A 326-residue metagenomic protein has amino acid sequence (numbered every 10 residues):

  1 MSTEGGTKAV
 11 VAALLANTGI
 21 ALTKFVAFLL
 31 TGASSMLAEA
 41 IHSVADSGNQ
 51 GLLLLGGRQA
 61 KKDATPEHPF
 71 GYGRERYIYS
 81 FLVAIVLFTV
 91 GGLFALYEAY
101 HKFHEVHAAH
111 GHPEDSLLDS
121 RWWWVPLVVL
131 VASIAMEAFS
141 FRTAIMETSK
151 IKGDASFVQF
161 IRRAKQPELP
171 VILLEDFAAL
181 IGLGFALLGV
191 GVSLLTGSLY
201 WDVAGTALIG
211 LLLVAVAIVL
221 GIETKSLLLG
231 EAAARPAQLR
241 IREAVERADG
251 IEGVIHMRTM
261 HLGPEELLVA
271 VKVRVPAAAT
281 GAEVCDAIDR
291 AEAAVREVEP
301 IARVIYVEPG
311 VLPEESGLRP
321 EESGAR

Functional and structural regions predicted by a protein language model:
M1-G5, T65-R76, R163-E168: Cytosolic juxtamembrane amphipathic/interface segments immediately preceding and feeding into a transmembrane helix
M1-T23: Topogenic membrane-insertion module of multi-pass membrane proteins
T7, A33-M36, L199-V203: Residues that define the loop-to-transmembrane-helix transition and helix capping in multi-pass membrane transporters
I20-F25, T31, E39, S43 (+3 more regions): Hydrophobic alpha-helical membrane-embedded segments
L29-K62, P170-G184: Acidic (Asp/Glu-rich) catalytic motifs at the cytosolic membrane interface
L53-E75, E105-D115: Aspartate-rich (DDxxD/NDxxD/DxxxD) Mg2+/diphosphate-binding motifs and their adjoining helix-loop segments
E75-R326: Alpha-helical transmembrane segments and adjacent TM-loop junctions that form the membrane-embedded core of multi-pass
